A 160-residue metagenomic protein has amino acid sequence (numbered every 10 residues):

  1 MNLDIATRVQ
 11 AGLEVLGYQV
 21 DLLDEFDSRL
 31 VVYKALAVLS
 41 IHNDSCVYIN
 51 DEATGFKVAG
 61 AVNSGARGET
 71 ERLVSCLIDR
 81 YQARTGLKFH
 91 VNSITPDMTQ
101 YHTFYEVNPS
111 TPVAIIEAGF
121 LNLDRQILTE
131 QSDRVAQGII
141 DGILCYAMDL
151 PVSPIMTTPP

Functional and structural regions predicted by a protein language model:
M1-R72: Catalytic-core regions of hydrolytic enzymes
N2, T70-V74, L128-A136: Short, charged, low-complexity patches
T7-Y18, I78-G86, I140-M148: Sec-exported extracytoplasmic/periplasmic mature domains
V20-D21, K88-F89, V113: Hydrophobic anchor at the start of a short beta-strand that flanks the dinucleotide cofactor-binding loop
L22, I78-L87, Y101-H102, P154-P160: Noncatalytic linker/hinge segments flanking ATPase motor cores
S40-V47, A59, I94-P160: Active-site-adjacent mobile loop/cap segments within catalytic or ligand-binding domains
E69-D97: Active-site-adjacent substrate-binding region of metalloamidase/peptidase-like peptide-processing proteins
